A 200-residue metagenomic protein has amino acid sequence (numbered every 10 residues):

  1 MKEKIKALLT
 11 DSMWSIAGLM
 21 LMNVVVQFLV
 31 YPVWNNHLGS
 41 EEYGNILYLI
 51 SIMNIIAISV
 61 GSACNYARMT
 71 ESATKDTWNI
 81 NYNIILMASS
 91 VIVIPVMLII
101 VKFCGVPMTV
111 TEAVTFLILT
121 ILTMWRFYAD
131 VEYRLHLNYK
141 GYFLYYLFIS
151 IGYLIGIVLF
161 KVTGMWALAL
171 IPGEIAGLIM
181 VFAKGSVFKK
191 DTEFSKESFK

Functional and structural regions predicted by a protein language model:
E3-S62: Signature of the first transmembrane helix
I5-K6, H37-E42, M53-L86, R134-Y139: Transmembrane-helix boundary and interhelical linker motifs in polytopic inner-membrane proteins
I5-L21, V25, L29, A113-L117 (+3 more regions): Hydrophobic faces of transmembrane alpha-helices in multi-pass small-molecule transporters and flippases across diverse
S12-M22, T74-D76, I80-N83, L117-I118 (+1 more regions): Alpha-helical transmembrane segments of multi-pass membrane transporters/permeases
V24, S51-N54, S90, T120-M124 (+2 more regions): Residue-level recognition of pore/gate-forming positions within transmembrane alpha-helices of multi-pass
V30-W34, I58, M97-V101, Y153-F160 (+1 more regions): Structural signal for membrane-spanning alpha-helices in multi-pass inner-membrane proteins, emphasizing helix cores
M53-S59, M87, V91-L98, V106-E132 (+1 more regions): Alpha-helical transmembrane segments of multi-pass membrane proteins
V110-L117, F143-K189: Hydrophobic alpha-helical transmembrane segments
